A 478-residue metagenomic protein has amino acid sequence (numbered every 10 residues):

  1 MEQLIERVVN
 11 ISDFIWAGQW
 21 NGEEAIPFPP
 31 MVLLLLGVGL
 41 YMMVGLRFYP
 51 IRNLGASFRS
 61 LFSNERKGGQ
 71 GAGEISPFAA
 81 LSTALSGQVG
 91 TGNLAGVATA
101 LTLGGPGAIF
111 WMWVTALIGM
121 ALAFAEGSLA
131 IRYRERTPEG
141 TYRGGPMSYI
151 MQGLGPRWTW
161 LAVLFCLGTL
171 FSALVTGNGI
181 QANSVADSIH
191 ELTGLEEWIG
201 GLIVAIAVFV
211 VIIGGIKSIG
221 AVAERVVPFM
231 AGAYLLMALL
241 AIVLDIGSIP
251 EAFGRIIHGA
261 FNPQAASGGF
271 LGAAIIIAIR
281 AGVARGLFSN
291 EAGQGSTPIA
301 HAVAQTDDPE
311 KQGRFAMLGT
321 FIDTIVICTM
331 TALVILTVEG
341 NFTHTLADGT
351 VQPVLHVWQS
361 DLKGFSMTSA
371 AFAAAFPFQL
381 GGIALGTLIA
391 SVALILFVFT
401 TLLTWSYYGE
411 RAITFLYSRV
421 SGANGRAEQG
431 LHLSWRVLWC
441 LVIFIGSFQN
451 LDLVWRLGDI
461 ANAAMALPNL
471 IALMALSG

Functional and structural regions predicted by a protein language model:
M1-T91, L101-A108, G119, I471-G478: N-terminal alpha-helical transmembrane segments of multi-pass membrane transport and channel/translocase proteins
L34-V38, M42-F58, A182-I189, E196-I257 (+3 more regions): Membrane-interface loop-to-helix entry segments
M42-M43, S86, T115-G140, M147 (+4 more regions): Helix-loop-helix module between adjacent transmembrane segments
F48-P77, G96-L101, G105-I109, W113 (+4 more regions): Flexible loop linkers connecting adjacent transmembrane helices in multi-pass alpha-helical membrane transporters
G69-L103, L129-R132, P138-M147, M151 (+2 more regions): Alpha-helical membrane segments and immediately flanking helix-loop junctions that form or couple to the substrate/ion
T115-E126, L202-I216, V227-G247, R280 (+3 more regions): Selective recognition of specific alpha-helical transmembrane segments in multi-pass small-molecule
F124-R134, P138, L239-R255, P263 (+4 more regions): Extracellular/periplasmic helix-exit of transmembrane alpha-helices
L154-W158, S391-I445, A461, A475-G478: C-terminal membrane-solvent junction of multi-pass transporters and transport-like membrane proteins
